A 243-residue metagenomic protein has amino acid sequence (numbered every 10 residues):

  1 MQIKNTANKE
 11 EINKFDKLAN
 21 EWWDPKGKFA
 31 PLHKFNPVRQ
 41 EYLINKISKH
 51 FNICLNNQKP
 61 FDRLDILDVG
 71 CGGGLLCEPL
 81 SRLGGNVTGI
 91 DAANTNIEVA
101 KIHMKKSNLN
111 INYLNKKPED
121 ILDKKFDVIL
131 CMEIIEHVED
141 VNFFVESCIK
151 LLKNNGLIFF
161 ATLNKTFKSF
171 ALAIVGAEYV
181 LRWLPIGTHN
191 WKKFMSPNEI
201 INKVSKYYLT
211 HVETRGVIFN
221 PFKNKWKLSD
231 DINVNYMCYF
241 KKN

Functional and structural regions predicted by a protein language model:
M1-F29: N-terminal, positively charged/glycine-rich alpha-helical extensions of SAM-dependent methyltransferases
K34-D62: Conserved alpha-helix/loop element of class I SAM-dependent methyltransferases that forms part of the SAM/SAH-binding
I47, F51, M104, V204: Conserved hydrophobic residues forming the short capping helix/wall of the S-adenosyl-L-methionine
C54-K59, L64-S169, P197, C238-K242: Conserved SAM-binding loop
T162, R182-E199: Acceptor-substrate binding/catalytic loop of class I
S169-Y179: Short, flexible, mixed-charge acidic loops at enzyme active sites
W191-Y208, T214: Short alpha-helix
K225-N243: Core SAM-dependent methyltransferase catalytic element
